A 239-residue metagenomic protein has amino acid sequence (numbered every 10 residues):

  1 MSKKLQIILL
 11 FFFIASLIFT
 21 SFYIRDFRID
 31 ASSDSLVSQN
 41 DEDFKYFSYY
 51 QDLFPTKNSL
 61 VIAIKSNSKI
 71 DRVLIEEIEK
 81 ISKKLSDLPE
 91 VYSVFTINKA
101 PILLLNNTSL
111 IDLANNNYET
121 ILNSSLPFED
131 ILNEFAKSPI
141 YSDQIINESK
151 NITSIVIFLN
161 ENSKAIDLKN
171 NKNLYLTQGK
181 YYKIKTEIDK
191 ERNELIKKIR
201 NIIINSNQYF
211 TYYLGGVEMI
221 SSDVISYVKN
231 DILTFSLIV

Functional and structural regions predicted by a protein language model:
M1-I29: Signature of alpha-helical transmembrane segments and their immediate interfacial
S2, L85-S86, I203: Hydrophobic C-terminal alpha-helix "anchor/cap" residues
I24-S68, I75, L122, E129-I146 (+1 more regions): Solvent-exposed, non-transmembrane loop/terminal regulatory segments of multi-pass membrane proteins
Y46, L74-E77, I81, E90 (+2 more regions): Stable alpha-helical elements in mature extracytoplasmic
D52, E76, S125-V239: Extracytoplasmic
S59, P89-P101, S142, Q208-G215: Short beta-strand elements
K65, E79-N106: Short amphipathic beta-strand/extended segments in non-transmembrane regions
E79, L104-L122, I225-L233: Charged, often glycine-rich, active-site loop that binds/positions anionic groups
